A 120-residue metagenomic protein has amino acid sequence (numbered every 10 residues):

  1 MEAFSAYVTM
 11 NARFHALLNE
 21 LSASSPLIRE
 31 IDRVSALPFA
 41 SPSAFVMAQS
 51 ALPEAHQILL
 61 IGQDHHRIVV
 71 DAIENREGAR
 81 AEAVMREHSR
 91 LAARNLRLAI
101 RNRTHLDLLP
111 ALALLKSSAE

Functional and structural regions predicted by a protein language model:
M1-A48, D64-A72, R80-R94: Conserved amphipathic alpha-helical segments that form helical-bundle/coiled-coil interaction surfaces
E2-F4, E54-Q57: Short secondary-structure boundary micro-motifs
T9, P53-E54: Hydrophobic protein-protein interaction segments
L59-I61: Short helix-capping and inter-helix turn/linker motifs at the boundaries of alpha-helical repeat units
G78-E120: C-terminal effector-binding regulatory domain of bacterial HTH transcription factors
